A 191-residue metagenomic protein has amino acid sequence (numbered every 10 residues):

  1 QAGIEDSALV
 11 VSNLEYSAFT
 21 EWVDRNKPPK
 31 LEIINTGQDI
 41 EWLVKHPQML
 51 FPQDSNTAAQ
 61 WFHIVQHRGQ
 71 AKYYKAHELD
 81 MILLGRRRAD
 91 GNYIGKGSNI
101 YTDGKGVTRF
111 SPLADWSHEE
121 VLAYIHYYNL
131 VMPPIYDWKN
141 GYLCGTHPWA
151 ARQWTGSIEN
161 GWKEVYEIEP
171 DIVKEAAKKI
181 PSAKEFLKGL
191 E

Functional and structural regions predicted by a protein language model:
Q1-V121: ATP-dependent adenylation/nucleotidyltransferase module used to activate substrates
H118-E191: ATP/NTP-dependent adenylation/nucleotidyl-transfer catalytic domains that generate, transfer, or process NMP-activated
